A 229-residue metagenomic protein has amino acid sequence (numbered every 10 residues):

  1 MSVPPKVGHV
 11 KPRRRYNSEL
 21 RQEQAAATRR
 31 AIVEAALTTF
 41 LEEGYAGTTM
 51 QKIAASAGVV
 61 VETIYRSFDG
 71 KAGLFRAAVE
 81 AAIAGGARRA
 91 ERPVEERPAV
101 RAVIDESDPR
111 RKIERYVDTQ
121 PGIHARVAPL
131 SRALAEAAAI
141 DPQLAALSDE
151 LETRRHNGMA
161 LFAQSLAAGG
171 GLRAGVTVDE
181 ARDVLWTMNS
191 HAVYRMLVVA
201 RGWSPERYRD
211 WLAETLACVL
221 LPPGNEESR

Functional and structural regions predicted by a protein language model:
M1-A27, G224-R229: N-terminal intrinsically disordered/low-complexity leader segments
A31, A35, T39-G73, A77: Helix-turn-helix
Y45, F68, E136-D141, H191: Short helix-capping/turn signature of helix-turn-helix
S67, A77-A78, F162, W211: Residues in the recognition helix of alpha-helical DNA-binding motifs
G73, A77-E80, A84-A125, R182: Hydrophobic alpha-helical connector segments
R115-A135, P142-G169, D179-D183, D210 (+1 more regions): Amphipathic alpha-helical packing segments from all-alpha helical-bundle domains
A167-T215, P223-R229: Hydrophobic/aromatic-rich alpha-helical bundle segments in the mid-to-C-terminal region
